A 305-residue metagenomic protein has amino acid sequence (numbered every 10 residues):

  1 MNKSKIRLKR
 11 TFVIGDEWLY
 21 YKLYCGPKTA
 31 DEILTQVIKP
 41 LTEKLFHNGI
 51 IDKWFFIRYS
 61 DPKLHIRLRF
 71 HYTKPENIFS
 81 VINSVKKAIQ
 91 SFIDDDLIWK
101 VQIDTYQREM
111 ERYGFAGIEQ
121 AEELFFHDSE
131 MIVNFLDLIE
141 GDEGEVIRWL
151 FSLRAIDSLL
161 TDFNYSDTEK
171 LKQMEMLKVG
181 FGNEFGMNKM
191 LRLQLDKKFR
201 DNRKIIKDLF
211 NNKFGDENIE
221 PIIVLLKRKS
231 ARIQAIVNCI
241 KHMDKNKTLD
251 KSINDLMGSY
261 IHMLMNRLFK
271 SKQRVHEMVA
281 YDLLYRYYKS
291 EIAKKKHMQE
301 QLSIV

Functional and structural regions predicted by a protein language model:
M1-V305: An acidic, charge-biased composition feature
